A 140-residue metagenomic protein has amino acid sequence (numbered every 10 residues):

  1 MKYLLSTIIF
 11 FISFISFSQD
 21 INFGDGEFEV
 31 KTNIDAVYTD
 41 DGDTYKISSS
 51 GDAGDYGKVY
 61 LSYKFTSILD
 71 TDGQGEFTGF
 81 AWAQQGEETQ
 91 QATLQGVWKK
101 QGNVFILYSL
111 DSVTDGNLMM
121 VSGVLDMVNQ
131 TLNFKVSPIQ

Functional and structural regions predicted by a protein language model:
M1-L4: Positively charged n-region of N-terminal signal peptides that target proteins for export
S13-I15: N-terminal signal peptide c-region/cleavage motif recognized by signal peptidases
Q19-Q140: Beta-strand-enriched cores of mature, soluble protein domains
